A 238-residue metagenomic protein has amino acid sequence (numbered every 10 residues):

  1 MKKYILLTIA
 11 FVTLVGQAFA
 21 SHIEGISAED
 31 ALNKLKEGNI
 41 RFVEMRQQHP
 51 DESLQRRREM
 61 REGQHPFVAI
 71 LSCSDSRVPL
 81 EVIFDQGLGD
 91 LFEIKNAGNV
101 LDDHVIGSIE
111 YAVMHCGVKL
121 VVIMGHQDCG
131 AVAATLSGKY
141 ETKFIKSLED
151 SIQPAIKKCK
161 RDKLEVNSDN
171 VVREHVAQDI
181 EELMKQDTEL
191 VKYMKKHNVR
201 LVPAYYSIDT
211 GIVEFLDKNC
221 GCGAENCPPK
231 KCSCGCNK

Functional and structural regions predicted by a protein language model:
Y4-L14: Sec-dependent N-terminal signal peptides
A20-H65, L88-G89, G98-G107, Y111-C116 (+1 more regions): Divalent-metal-activated hydrolytic enzyme cores
S72-R77, A97-V100, H126-Q127: Short glycine-enriched loops at secondary-structure junctions
R77-I94: Catalytic core of membrane glycerolipid acyltransferases/transacylases, capturing the structured, soluble-facing
I123: Conserved functional hotspot residues or short segments at active or partner-binding sites across diverse domains
